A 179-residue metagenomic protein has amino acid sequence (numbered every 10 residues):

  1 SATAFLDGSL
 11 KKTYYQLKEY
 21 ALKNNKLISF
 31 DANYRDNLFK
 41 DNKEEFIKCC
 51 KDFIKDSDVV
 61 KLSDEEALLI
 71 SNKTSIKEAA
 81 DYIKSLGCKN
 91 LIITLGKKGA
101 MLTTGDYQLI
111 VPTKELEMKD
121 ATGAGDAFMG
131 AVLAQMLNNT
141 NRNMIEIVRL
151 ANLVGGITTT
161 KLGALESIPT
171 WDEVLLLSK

Functional and structural regions predicted by a protein language model:
S1-Y107, P169, E173: Ribokinase/PfkB-type carbohydrate-kinase core domain
E19-K23, N72-K179: Conserved phosphate-binding/catalytic region of the ribokinase-like
